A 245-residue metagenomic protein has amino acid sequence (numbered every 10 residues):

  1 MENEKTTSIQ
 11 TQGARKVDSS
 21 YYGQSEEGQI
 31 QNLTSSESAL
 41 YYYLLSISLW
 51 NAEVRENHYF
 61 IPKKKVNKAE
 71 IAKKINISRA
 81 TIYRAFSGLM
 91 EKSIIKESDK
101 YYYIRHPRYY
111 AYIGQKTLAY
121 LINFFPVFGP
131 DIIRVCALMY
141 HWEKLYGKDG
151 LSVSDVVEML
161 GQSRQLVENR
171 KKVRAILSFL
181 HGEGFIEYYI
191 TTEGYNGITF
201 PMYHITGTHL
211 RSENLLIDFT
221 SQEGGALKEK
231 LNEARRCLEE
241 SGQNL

Functional and structural regions predicted by a protein language model:
M1-L245: Electropositive, intrinsically flexible nucleic-acid-contacting patches
